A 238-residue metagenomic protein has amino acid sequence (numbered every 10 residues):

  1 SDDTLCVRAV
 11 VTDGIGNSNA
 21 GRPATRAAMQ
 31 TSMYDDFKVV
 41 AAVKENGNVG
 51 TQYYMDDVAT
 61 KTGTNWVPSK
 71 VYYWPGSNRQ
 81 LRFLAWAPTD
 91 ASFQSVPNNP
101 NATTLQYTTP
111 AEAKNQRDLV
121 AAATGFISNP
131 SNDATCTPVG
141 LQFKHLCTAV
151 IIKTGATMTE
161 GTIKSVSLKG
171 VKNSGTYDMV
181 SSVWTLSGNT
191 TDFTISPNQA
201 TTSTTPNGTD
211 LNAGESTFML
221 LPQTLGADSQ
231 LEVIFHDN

Functional and structural regions predicted by a protein language model:
S1-N238: Sec-type signal peptide cleavage vicinity
